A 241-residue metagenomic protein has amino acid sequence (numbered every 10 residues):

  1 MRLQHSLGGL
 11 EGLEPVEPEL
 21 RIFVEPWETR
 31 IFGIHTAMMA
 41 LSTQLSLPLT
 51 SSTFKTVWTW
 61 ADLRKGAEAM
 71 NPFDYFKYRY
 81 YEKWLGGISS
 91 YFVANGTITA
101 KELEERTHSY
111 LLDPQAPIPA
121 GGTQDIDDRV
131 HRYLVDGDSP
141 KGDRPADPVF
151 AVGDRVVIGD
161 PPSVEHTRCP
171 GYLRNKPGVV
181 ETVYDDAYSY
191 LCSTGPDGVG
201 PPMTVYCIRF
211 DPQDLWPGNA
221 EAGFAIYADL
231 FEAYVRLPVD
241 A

Functional and structural regions predicted by a protein language model:
M1-D128: Long, polar/Ser/Thr-enriched low-complexity segments that form simple helices or flexible linkers at protein ends
Q4-T43, L47, F92, V130 (+2 more regions): Basic/aromatic-rich interaction segments and small domains that mediate binding to polyanionic partners
